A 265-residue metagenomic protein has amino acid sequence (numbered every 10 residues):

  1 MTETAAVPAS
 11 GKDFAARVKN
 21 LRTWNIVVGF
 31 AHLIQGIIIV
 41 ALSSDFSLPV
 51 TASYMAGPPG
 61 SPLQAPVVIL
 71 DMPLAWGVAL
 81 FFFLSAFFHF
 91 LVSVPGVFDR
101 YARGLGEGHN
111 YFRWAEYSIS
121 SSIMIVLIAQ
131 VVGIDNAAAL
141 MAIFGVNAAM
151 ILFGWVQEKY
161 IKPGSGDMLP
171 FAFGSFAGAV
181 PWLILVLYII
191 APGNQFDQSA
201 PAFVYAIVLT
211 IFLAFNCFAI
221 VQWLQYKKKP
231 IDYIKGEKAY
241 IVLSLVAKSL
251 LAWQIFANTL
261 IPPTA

Functional and structural regions predicted by a protein language model:
T2-F30, I34-F112, S121-A265: Polytopic alpha-helical membrane-helix bundles and their juxtamembrane interface segments in multi-pass membrane
